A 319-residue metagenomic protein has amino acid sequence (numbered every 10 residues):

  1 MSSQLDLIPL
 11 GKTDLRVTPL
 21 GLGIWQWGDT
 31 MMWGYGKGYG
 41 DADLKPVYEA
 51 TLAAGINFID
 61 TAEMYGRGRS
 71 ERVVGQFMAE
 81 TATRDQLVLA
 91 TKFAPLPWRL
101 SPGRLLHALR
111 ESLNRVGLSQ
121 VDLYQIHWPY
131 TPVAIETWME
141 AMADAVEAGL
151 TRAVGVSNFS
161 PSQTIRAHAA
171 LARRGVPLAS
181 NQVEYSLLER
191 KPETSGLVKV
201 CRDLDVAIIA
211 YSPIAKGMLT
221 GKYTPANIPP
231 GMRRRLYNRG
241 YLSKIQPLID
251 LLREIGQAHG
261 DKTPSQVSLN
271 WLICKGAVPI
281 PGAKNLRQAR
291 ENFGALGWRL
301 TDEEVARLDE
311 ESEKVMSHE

Functional and structural regions predicted by a protein language model:
M1-L87, E147: N-terminal binding-site loop/beta-alpha segment at the start of enzyme catalytic domains that lines or forms
Q4-L7, P129-S317: Beta/alpha (TIM)-barrel catalytic core signal, keyed to glycine-rich beta->alpha loops juxtaposed to Asp/Glu that bind
P19, F58, Q120-L123, R152-A153 (+1 more regions): Residues at the N-termini of beta-strands
G28-A42, F93-G103, Y130-P132: Active-site mouth loops of central-metabolism enzymes
K37-T51, S101-V116, T164-I165: Short, acidic/polar
A50, A54, R115-V116, G149 (+1 more regions): Structural motif
D85-P97, Y124, Q182-Y185: A short, structured active-site edge motif that brings together acidic residues
V116-P132: Active-site groove signature of glycoside hydrolases
